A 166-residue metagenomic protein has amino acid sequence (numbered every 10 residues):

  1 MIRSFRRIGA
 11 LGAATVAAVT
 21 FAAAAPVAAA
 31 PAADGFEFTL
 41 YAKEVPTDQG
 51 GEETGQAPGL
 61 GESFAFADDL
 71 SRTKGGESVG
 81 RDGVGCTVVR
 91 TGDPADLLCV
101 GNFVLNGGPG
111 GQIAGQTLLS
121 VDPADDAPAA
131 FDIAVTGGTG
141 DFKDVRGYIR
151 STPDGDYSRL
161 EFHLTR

Functional and structural regions predicted by a protein language model:
I2-A13, V19-R166: Targeting-peptide/extracellular-domain and disordered-appendage signature
